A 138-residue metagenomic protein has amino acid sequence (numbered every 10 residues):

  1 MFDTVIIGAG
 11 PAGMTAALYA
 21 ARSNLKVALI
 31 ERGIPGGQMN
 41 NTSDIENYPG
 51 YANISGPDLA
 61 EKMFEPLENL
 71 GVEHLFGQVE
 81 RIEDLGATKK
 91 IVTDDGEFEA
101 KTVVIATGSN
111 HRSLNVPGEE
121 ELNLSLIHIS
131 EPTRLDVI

Functional and structural regions predicted by a protein language model:
M1-I7, H74-S130: FAD-binding core/adjacent interface of flavoenzyme oxidoreductases
T4-A28: N-terminal Rossmann-like FAD-binding beta1-loop-alpha1 element of flavoenzymes
A12, I34-P35, N110: Conserved Rossmann-like nucleotide-cofactor binding loop
A17-L18, N41, N115-G118: Short amphipathic alpha-helical segments
R22-N41: Glycine-rich FAD pyrophosphate-binding loop
Q38, S113-L114, I138: Glycine/Thr-rich phosphate-binding loops of Rossmann-like dinucleotide-binding domains
N40-E97: N-terminal Rossmann-like dinucleotide/flavin-binding domain of flavoprotein oxidoreductases that bind FAD/FMN
H128-I138: Single conserved hydrophobic/aromatic residue that forms the stacking wall/gate of nucleotide- or nucleobase-binding
